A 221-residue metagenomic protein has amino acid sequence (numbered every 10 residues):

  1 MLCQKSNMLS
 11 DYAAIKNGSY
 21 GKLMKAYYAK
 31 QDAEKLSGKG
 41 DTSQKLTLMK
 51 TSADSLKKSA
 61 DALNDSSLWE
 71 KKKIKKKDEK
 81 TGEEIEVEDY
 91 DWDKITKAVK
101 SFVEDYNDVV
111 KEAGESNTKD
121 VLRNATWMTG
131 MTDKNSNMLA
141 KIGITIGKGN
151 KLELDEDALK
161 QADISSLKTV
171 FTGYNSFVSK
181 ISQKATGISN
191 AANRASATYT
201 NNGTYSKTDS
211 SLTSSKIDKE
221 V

Functional and structural regions predicted by a protein language model:
M1-V221: Polar, low-complexity export/assembly segments characteristic of proteins that are secreted or assemble on the cell
